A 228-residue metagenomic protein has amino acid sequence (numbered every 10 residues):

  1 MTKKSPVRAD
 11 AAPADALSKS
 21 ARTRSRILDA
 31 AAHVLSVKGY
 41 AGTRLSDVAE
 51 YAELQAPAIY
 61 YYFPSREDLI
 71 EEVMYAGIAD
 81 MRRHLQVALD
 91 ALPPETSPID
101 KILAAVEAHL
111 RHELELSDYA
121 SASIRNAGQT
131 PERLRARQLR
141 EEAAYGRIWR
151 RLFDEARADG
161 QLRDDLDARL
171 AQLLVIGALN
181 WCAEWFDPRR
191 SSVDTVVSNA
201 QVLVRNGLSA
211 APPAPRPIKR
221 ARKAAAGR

Functional and structural regions predicted by a protein language model:
M1-D10, R111, E115, R147-D159 (+3 more regions): C-terminal peripheral helix-coil segments that are non-catalytic and often amphipathic
S20, L28, I70, M74 (+4 more regions): Amphipathic, non-transmembrane alpha-helical scaffold segments
T23-A31, V48-A49, V73-L85, W149: Generic hydrophobic, amphipathic alpha-helix propensity
R26, V34-D68, E72: Helix-turn-helix
E72, Q86-D118, A168, Q172-V175 (+3 more regions): Hydrophobic alpha-helical connector segments
A76-V87, E115, A122, E132-D159 (+2 more regions): Amphipathic alpha-helical packing segments from all-alpha helical-bundle domains
A88-L89, E107-L114, A122-Q129, L203-L208: Helix-loop "lid/cap" segments that line or gate small-molecule binding pockets
S121-I124, Q161, D165, P215-P217: Short, hydrophobic secondary-structure boundary micro-motifs
